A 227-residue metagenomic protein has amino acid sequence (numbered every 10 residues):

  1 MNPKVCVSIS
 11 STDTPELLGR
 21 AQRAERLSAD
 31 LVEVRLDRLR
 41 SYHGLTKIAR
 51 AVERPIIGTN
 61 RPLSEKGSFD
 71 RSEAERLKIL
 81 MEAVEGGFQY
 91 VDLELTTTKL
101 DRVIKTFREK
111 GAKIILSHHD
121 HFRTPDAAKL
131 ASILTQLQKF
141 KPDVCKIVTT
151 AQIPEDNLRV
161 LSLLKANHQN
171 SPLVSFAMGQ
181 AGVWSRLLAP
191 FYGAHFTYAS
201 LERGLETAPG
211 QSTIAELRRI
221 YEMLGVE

Functional and structural regions predicted by a protein language model:
N2-E109, K113-A128: Active-site beta->alpha loop and helix N-cap motifs at the rims of alpha/beta catalytic domains
T96-E227: Catalytic alpha/beta core domains of metabolic enzymes, predominantly
